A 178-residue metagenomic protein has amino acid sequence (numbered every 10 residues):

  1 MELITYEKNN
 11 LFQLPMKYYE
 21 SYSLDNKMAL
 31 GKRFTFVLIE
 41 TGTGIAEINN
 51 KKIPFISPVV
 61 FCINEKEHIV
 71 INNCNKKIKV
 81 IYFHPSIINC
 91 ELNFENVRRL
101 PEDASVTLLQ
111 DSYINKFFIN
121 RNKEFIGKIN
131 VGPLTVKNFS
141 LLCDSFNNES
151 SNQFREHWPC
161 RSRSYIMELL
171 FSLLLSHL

Functional and structural regions predicted by a protein language model:
M1-V60, K66-H68, N73-N75, T107-S112: Generic protein-terminus/edge-of-domain signal
E2-K8, N73-E149: A hydrophobic/aromatic-rich effector-binding and dimerization subdomain of bacterial HTH-type transcriptional regulators
K17, R33, K51-K52, K76 (+6 more regions): Arginine residue identity/basic-tract feature
S23-F34, I56-S57, N138-I166: C-terminal/domain-terminus segments
I69-V70, N89, F171: Active-site micro-motifs of SAM-dependent methyltransferase domains
F125-V136, S150-L178: Short, Lys/Arg-enriched, Trp-marked, Pro/Gly-tolerant hinge/linker segments that flank
